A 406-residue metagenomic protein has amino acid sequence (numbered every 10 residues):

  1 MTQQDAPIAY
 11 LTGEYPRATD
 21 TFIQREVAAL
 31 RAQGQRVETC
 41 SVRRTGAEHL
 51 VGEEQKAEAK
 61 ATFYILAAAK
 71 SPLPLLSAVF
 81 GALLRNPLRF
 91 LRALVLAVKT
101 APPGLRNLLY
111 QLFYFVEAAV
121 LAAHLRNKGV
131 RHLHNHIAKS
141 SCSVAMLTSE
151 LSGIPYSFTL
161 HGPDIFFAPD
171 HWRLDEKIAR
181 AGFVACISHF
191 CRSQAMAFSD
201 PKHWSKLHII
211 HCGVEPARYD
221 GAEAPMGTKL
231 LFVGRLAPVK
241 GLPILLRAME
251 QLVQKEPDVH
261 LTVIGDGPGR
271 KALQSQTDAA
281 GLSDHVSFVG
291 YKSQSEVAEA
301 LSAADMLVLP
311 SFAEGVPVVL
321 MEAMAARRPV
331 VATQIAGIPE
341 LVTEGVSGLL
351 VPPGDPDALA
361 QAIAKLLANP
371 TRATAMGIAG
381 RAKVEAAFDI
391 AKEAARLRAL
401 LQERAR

Functional and structural regions predicted by a protein language model:
T21, T228, F232-Q251, L261 (+3 more regions): A conserved mid-protein helix/loop that constitutes part of the nucleotide-sugar donor-binding site
I178, Y291-S293, E299-A304: Short alpha-helical donor nucleotide-sugar binding micro-motif in glycosyltransferases
F190, G213: Carbohydrate-associated surface elements
D258, A358, K365, R372-A387 (+1 more regions): A short, well-ordered alpha-helix in the C-terminal region of glycosyltransferases
Q274-K292: Nucleotide-activated donor-binding/catalytic signature segment of Leloir-type glycosyltransferases, i.e., the conserved
F312: Aromatic "clamp/platform" in nucleotide-sugar-dependent glycosyltransferases that forms part of the donor/acceptor
P329-A332, V342: Short hydrophobic beta-strand element within catalytic cores of glycosyltransferases and related nucleotide-activated
E344-G345, L349-P356, K365-P370: Conserved acidic donor-binding segment of nucleotide-sugar-dependent glycosyltransferases
